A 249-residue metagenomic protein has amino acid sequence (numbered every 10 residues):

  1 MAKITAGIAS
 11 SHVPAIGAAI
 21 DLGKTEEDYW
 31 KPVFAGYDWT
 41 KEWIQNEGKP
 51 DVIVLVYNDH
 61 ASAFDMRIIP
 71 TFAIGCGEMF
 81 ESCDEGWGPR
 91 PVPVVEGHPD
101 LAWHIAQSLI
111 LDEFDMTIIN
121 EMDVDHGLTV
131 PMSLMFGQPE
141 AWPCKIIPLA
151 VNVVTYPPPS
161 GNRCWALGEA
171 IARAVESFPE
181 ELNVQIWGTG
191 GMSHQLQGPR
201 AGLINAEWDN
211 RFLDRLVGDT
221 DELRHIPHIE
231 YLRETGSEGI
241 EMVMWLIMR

Functional and structural regions predicted by a protein language model:
M1-P50, A63-A166, S177, P199-R249: Flexible, D/E/H-enriched segments
H12, G190-G191: Glycine-rich beta-alpha junction loops
D51-N58, L149, L182-G190: Beta-strand elements within well-structured catalytic alpha/beta cores of enzymes that handle phosphate/sulfate esters
V154, E169-V184: Non-transmembrane, aqueous-exposed alpha-helical and coiled segments at domain scale
Q195-L196: Short, solvent-exposed loop/turn segments at secondary-structure junctions
